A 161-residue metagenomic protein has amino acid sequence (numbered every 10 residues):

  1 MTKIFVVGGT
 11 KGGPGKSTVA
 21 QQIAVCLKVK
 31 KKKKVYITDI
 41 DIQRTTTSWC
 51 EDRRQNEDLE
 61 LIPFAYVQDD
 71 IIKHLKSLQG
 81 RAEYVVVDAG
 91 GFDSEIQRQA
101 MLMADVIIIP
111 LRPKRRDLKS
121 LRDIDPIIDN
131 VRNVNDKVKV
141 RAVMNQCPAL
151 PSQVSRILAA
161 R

Functional and structural regions predicted by a protein language model:
I4-P14, Q21-E95, V134: P-loop/Walker-type NTP enzyme "switch/lid" segment
P14-G15, L150: A generic structural signal for short coil/turn motifs at secondary-structure boundaries
G15, V19, R116-K119: A generic structural signal for residues located within well-ordered alpha-helices of large catalytic or ligand-binding
Y84, G90-R161: Conserved catalytic-core segment of NTP-binding enzymes
